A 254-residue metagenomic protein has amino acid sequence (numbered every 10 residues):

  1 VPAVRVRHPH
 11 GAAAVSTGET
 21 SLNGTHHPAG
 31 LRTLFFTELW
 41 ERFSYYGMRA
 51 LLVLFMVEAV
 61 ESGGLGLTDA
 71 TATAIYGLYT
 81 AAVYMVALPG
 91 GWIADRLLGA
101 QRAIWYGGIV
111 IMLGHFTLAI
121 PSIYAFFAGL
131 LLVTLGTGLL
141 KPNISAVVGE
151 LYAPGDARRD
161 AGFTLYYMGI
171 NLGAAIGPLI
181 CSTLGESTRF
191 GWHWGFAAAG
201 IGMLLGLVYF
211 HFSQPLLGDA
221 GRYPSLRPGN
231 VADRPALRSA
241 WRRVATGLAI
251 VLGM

Functional and structural regions predicted by a protein language model:
P2, R7-A29, T33, P154 (+1 more regions): Intracellular loop-helix junctions on the cytosolic face of multi-pass helical membrane proteins
A50-T71: Short amphipathic helix-loop junctions that connect adjacent transmembrane helices in Major Facilitator Superfamily/SLC
Y76-I93: Central cavity-lining transmembrane alpha-helices of secondary-active solute carriers, predominantly the Major
I109-F126: C-terminal ends and interior cores of transmembrane alpha-helices in multi-pass membrane transporters/permeases
A125-L140: Hydrophobic core of transmembrane alpha-helices in multi-pass small-molecule transporters, especially MFS/SLC-type
L139-A153: Intracellular juxtamembrane helix-capping segments at the cytosolic ends of symmetry-related transmembrane helices
D160-L179, G185, G202: Glycine-rich segments within core transmembrane alpha-helices of 12-TM secondary carriers
